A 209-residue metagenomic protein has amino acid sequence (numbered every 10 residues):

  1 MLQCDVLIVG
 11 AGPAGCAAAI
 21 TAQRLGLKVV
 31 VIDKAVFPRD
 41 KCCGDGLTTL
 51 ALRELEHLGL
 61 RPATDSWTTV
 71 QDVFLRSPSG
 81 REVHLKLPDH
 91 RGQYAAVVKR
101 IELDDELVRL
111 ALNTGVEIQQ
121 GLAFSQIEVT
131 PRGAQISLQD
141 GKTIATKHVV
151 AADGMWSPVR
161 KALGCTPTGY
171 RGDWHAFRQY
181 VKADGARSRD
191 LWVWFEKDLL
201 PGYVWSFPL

Functional and structural regions predicted by a protein language model:
M1-A14, V30: Beta1/beta-strand and adjacent pyrophosphate-binding region of the FAD-binding site in flavoprotein oxidoreductases
C4, G26, T146-K147: Short, well-ordered alpha-helix to beta-strand connector turns
L7, I20-C43: Glycine-rich FAD pyrophosphate-binding loop
A11-A14, A18-Q23, A111: Small-residue (primarily alanine) positions within well-ordered alpha-helices, especially packing/interaction faces
A14, F37, W156: Conserved Rossmann-like nucleotide-cofactor binding loop
L27, L60, V116: Short phosphate-binding/catalytic loops that engage adenosine nucleotides
L52-E106: A conserved beta-strand/loop capping segment in the N-terminal third of enzymes that catalyze redox or closely related
L110-L209: Predominantly flavin-linked oxidoreductase catalytic cores and closely associated redox partners
